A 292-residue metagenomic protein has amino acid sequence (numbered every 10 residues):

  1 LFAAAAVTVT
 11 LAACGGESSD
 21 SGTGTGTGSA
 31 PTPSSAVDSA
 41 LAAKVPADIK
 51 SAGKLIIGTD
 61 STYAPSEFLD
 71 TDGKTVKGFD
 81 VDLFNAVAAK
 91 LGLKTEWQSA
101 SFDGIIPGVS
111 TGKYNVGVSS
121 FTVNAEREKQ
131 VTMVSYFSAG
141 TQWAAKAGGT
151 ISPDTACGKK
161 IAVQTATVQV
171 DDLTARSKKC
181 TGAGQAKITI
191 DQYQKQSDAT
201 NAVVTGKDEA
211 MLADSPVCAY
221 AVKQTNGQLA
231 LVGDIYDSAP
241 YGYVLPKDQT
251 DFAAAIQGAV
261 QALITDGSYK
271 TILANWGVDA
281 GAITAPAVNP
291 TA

Functional and structural regions predicted by a protein language model:
V9-A13: C-terminal motif of bacterial Sec signal peptides marking the signal peptidase cleavage site
G15, P31-S35, V81, A89 (+3 more regions): Extended ligand-binding regions for polar small-molecule ligands
G16, G26-K44, D48-G117, A255 (+1 more regions): Extracytoplasmic small-molecule ligand-binding "clamshell" domains of the periplasmic binding protein/Venus flytrap
A64, V76-A89, F121-T122, A139-Q196 (+3 more regions): Bilobed "Venus flytrap"/periplasmic-binding protein-like clamshell domains and structurally analogous long
K94-T155: Acidic, polar ligand-binding/catalytic clefts
E96-P107, T189-N201, A239: Short helix-initiation/N-cap motifs at beta->coil->alpha
F121-E128, T174-A175, V204-D237: A ligand-binding cleft/hinge motif common to bilobed small-molecule-binding domains
F137-A145, K223-Q261, D279-A292: Periplasmic-binding protein-like
